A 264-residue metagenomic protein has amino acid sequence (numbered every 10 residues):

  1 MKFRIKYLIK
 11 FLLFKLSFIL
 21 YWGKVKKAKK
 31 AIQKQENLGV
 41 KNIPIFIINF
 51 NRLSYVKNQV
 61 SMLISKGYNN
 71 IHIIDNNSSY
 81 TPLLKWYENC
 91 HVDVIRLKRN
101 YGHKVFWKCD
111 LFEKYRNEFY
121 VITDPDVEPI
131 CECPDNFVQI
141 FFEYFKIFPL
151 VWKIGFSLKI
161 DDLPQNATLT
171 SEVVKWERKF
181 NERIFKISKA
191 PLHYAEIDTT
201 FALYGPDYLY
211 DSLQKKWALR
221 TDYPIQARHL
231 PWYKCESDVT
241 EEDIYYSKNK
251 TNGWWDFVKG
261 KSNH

Functional and structural regions predicted by a protein language model:
K2-S61: N-proximal low-complexity "stem/linker" segments adjacent to membrane-targeting elements
F11-K27, S171-H264: C-terminal catalytic/acceptor-binding lobe
S61-N70: Short, acidic, metal-binding catalytic loop of nucleotide-sugar glycosyltransferases
I73-L84: A conserved acidic beta->alpha catalytic loop
K104-F119: Active-site nucleotide-sugar/metal-binding loop of Leloir-type enzymes
R116-E132: Short beta-strand-to-loop acidic/aromatic patch adjacent to the donor-nucleotide binding site
C133-W152: Conserved donor-nucleotide/metal-binding helix-loop-beta segment in metal-dependent transferases, i.e., the alpha-helix
I154-A167: Short beta-strand-to-loop element that shapes/binds the nucleotide-sugar donor at the catalytic cleft/hinge
